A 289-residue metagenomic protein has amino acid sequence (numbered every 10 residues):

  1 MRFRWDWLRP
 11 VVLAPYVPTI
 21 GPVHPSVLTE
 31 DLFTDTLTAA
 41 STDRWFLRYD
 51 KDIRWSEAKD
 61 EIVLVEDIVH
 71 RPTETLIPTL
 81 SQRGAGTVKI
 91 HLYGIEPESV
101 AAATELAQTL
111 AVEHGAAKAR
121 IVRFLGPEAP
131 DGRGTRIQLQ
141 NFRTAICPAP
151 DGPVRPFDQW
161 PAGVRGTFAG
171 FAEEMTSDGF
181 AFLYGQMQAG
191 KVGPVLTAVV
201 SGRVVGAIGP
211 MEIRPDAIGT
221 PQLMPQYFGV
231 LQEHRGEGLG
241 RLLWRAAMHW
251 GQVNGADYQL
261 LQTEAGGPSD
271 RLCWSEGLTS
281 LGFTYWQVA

Functional and structural regions predicted by a protein language model:
M1-Y49, Q138, A145-F182: Short amphipathic alpha-helix that is part of the acyltransferase structural core
R2-L8, L76, L80-D158, W286-A289: Acyl-donor-binding surface of acyltransferase catalytic domains
E30, T34-L106, A207-F228: Conserved donor-binding loop and adjoining core beta-sheet/short helix segment in diverse acyl/aminoacyl transferases
I95, L231, R235, E264: Residue-level recognition of the GNAT/N-acetyltransferase active site
S99-A111, Y227-V230, G236-H249, V253 (+1 more regions): Conserved acetyl-CoA-binding loop-helix of GNAT-fold acetyltransferases
E113-L125, G251-E264: Conserved GNAT acetyl-CoA-binding A-motif
P130, S269-W274, L278: Conserved active-site tyrosine of GNAT-family acetyltransferases
P148-P225: Flexible, substrate/cofactor-facing loop regions flanked by secondary structure within enzyme catalytic domains
